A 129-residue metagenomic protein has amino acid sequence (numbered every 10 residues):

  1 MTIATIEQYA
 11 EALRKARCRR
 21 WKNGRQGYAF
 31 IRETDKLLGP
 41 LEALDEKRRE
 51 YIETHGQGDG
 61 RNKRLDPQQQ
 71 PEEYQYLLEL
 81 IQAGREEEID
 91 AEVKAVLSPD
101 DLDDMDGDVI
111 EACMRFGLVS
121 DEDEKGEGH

Functional and structural regions predicted by a protein language model:
M1-T5, D103-D106: Short, structural beta-strand-to-alpha-helix junction motif
T2-E53: N-terminal interaction modules that seed assembly of large macromolecular complexes
D45-H129: Low-complexity intrinsically disordered segments
